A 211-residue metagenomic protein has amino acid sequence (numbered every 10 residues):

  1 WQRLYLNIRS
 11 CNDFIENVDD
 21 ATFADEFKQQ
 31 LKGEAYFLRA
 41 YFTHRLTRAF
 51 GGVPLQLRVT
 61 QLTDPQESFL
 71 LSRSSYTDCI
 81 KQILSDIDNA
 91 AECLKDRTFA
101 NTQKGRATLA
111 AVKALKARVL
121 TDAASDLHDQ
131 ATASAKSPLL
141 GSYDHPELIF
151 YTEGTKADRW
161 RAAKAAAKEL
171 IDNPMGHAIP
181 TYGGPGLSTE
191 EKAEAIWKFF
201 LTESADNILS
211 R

Functional and structural regions predicted by a protein language model:
W1, K32, G51-V53, L57 (+3 more regions): An aromatic- and glycine-enriched ligand-binding surface/loop that stacks and positions planar moieties
W1-F50, Q66-K104, L109: Conserved, well-structured interaction surfaces
V59-P65: Short linear capping/connector segments at secondary-structure termini
